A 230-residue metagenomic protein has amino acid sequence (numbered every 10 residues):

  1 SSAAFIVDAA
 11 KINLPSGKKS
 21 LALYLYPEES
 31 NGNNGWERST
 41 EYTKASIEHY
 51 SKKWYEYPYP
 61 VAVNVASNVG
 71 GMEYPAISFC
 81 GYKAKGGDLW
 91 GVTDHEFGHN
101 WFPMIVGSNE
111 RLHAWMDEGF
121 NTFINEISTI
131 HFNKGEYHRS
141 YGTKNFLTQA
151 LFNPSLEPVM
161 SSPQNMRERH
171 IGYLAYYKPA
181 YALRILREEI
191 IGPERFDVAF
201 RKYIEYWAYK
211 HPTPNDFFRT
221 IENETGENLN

Functional and structural regions predicted by a protein language model:
S1-D94, F123: Hydrophobic helix-coil surface modules that form long, contiguous segments used for peptide/substrate interaction
K18-K19, G70, H95-N100, T148-P163: Active-site-adjacent bridging/hinge elements
K18-L21, E56-A62, G98, I191-F196 (+1 more regions): Loop/turn elements at helix/coil->beta-strand transitions in domains of secreted/extracellular proteins
E28-E37, F79, K83, E110-R111 (+3 more regions): Second-shell loop/turn segments in exported
E37, F79-T143, F200: Zinc-dependent metallopeptidase catalytic helix centered on the HExxH motif and its immediate flanking segment
V63-V65, A84-D88, S162-I171, R184 (+1 more regions): Active-site-adjacent structural elements in folded domains
L112, E118-E189: Acidic/His/Gly-enriched intrinsically disordered linker/tail segments that often contain short helix/coil "MoRF-like"
G172-N230: Amphipathic alpha-helical substructures
